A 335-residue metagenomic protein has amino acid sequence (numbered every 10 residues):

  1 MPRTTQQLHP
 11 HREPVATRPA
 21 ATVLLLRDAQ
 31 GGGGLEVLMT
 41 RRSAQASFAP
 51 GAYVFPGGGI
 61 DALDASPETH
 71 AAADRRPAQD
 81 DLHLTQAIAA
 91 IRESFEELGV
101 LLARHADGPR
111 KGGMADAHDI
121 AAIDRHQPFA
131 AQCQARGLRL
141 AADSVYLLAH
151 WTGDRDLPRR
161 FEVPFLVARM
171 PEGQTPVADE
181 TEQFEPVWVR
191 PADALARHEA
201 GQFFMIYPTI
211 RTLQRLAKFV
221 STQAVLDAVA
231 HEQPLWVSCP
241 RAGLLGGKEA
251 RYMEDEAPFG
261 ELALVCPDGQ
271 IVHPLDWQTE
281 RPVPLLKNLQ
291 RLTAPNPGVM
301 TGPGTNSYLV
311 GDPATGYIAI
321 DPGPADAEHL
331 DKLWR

Functional and structural regions predicted by a protein language model:
M1-E280, P284: N-terminal leader/linker segments that precede catalytic domains of diphosphate-processing enzymes
E280-W334: Conserved beta-strand hairpin/beta-sheet module of binuclear metal-dependent hydrolase folds, prominently
